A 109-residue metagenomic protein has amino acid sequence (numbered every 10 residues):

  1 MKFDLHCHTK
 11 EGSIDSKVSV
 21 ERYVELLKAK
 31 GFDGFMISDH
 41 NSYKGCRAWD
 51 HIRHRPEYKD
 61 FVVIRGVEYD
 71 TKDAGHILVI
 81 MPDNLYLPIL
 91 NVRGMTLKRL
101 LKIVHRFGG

Functional and structural regions predicted by a protein language model:
M1-K72: An N-terminally biased module of ancient metal coordination in phosphate/nucleic-acid-related enzymes
S13, C46-G109: Extended substrate/RNA-proximal surfaces in nucleic-acid metabolism proteins
